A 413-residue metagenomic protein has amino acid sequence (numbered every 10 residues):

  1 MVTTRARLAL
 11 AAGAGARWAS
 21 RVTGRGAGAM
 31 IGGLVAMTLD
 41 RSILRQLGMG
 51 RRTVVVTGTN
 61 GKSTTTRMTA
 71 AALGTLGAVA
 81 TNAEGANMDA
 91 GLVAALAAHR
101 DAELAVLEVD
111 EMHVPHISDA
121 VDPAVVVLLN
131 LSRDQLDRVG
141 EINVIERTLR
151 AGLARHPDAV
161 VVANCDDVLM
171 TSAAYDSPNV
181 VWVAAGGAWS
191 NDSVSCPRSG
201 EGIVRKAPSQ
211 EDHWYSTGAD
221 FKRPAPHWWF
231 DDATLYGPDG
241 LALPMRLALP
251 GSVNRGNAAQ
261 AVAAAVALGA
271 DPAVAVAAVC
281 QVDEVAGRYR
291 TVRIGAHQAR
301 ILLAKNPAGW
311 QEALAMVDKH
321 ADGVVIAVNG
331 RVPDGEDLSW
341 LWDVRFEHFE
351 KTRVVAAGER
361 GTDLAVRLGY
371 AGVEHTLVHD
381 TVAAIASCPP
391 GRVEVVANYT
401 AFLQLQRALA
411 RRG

Functional and structural regions predicted by a protein language model:
M1-G33, V266-D271, A277-G413: ATP-dependent carboxylate-amine ligase
T4-W182, W189, S195: Phosphate-binding loop of NTP-binding sites
R5, V181-A308: Adenine nucleotide phosphate-binding catalytic loops in nucleotide-utilizing enzymes
S42-A71, R246-A248, A264-V266, V276 (+2 more regions): A short, flexible N-terminal coil/short beta segment enriched in small residues
T69, L73, L92-L96, A258-L268 (+1 more regions): Buried hydrophobic packing segments
G91, H116-I117, D137-R138, T171-A174 (+5 more regions): Short glycine-/acidic-enriched loop or helix-start segments at secondary-structure transitions that form or flank
L96, I142-N143, D192-I203, A386-E394: Short, surface-exposed amphipathic charged segments that create phosphate/polyanion-binding patches used for binding
E108, L129, V162, N257 (+3 more regions): Residue-level signal for inorganic ion chemistry
